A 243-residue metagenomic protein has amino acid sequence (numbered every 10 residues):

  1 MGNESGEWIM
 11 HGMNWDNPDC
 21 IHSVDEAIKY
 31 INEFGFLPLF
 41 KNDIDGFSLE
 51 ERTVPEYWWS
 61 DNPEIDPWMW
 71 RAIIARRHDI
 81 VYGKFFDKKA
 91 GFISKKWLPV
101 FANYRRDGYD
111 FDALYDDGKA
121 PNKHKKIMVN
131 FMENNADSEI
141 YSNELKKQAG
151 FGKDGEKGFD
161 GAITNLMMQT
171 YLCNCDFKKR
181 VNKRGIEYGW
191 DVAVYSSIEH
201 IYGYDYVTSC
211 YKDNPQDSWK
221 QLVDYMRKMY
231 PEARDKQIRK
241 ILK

Functional and structural regions predicted by a protein language model:
M1-K243: Long, low-complexity intrinsically disordered regions
